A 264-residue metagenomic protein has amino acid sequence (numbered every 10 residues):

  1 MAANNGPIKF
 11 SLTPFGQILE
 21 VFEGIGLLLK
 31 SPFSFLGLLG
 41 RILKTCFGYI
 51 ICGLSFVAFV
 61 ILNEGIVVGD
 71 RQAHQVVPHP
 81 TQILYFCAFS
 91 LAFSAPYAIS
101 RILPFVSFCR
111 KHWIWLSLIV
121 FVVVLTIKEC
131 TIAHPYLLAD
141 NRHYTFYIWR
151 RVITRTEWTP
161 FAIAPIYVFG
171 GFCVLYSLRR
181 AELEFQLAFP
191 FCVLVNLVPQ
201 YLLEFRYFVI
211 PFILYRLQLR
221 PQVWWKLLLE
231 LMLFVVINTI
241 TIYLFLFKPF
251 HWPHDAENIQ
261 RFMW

Functional and structural regions predicted by a protein language model:
M1-W264: Long, hydrophobic alpha-helical transmembrane bundles and adjoining juxtamembrane helices/loops of multi-pass integral
